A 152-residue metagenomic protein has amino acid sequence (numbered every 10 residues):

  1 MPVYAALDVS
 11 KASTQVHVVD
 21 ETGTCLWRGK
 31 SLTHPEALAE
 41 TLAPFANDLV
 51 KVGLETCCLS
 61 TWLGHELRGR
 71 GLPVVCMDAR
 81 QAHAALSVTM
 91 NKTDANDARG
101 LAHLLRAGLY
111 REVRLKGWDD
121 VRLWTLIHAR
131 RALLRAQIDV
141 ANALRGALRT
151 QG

Functional and structural regions predicted by a protein language model:
M1-G152: Phosphate- and other anionic-substrate recognition elements at nucleic-acid/protein interfaces
